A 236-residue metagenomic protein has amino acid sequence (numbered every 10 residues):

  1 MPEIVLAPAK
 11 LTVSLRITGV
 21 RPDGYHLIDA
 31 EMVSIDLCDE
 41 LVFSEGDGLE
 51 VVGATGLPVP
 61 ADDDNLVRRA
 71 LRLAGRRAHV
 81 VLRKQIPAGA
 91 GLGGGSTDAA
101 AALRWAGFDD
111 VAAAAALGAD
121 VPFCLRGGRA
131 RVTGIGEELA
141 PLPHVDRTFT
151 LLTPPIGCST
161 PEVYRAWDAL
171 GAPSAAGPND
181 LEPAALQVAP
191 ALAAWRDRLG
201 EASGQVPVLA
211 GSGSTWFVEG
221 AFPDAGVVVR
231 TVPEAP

Functional and structural regions predicted by a protein language model:
M1-A90: ATP-binding N-lobe of GHMP and related small-molecule kinases
E3-L6, S14, V20-A30, F108-V206 (+1 more regions): ATP-dependent small-molecule kinase catalytic core of the GHMP/sugar-kinase superfamily and closely related
D29, R68, A100-R104, Y164: Predominant activation on well-ordered alpha-helical scaffold segments within soluble catalytic domains
V51, V67-A70, L103, A189 (+1 more regions): Short, hydrophobic beta-strand segments that form beta-sheet elements in well-ordered domains
L66, D98, A191: Charged catalytic carboxylate motif
P87-G89, P122-F123, S214-F217: Short, active-site-adjacent cap segments at secondary-structure transitions
A90-A115: DPxDG-like acidic metal-binding loop motif
G94-G95, L209-S214: Glycine-rich beta-strand-to-loop/alpha-helix junction loops that act as flexible
